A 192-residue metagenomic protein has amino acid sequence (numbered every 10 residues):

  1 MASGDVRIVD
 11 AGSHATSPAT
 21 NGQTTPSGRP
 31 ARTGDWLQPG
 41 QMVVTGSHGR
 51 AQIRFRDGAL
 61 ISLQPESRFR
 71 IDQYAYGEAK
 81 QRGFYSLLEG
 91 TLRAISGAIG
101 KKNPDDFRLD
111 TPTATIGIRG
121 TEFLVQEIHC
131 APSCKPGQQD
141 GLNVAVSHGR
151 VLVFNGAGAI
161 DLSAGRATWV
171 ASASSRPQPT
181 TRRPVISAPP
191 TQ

Functional and structural regions predicted by a protein language model:
M1-A51, F55-Q192: Flexible, surface-exposed loop/linker segments and immediately adjacent secondary-structure boundaries
